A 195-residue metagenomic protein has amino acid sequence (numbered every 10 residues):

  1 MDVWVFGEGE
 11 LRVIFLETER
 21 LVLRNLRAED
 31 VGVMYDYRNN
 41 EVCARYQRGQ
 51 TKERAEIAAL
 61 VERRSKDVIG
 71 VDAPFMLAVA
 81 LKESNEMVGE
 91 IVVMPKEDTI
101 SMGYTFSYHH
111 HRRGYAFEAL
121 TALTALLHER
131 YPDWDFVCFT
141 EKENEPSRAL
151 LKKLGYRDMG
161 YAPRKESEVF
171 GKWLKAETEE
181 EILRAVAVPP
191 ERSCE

Functional and structural regions predicted by a protein language model:
D2-R45, M76-E195: Acyl-donor (CoA/ACP) binding surface of acyl/acetyltransferases
V42-R63: Conserved GNAT-fold acetyl-CoA-binding loop/helix
E53-E56, S65-D67, S107-H110: Juxtamembrane/interface motifs at transmembrane-helix termini
R54, D67-G70, K172-T178: Hydrophobic alpha-helical membrane context
E62-S65, L123-T124: Short, well-ordered amphipathic alpha-helices
R64-A78: A short helix-loop-beta-strand connector motif used in the catalytic cores of GNAT acetyltransferases and, in some
